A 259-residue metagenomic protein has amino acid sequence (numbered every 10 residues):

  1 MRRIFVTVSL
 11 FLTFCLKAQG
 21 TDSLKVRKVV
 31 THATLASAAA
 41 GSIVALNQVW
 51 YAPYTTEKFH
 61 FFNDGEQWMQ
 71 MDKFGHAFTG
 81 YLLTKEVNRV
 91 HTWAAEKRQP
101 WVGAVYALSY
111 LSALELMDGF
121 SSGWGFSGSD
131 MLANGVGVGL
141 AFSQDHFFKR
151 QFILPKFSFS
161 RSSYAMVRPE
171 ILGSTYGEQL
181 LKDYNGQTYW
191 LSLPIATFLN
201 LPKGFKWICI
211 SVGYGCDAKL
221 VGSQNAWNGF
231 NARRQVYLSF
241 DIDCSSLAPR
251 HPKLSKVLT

Functional and structural regions predicted by a protein language model:
M1-S23: Bacterial Sec-dependent N-terminal signal peptides
Q19-T259: Hydrophobic alpha-helical membrane segments
